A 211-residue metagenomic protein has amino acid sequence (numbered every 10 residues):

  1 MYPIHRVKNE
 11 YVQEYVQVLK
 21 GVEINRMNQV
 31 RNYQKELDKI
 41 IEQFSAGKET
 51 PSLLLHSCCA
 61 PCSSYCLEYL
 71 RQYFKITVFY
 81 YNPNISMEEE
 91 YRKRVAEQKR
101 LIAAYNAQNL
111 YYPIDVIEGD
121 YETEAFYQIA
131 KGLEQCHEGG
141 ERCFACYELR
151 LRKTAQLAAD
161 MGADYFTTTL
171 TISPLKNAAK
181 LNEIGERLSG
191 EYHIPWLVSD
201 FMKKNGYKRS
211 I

Functional and structural regions predicted by a protein language model:
Y2, G21-Y65, Y73-I211: Nucleotide-activated chemistry modules centered on ATP-dependent adenylation/adenylyltransferase
R6, E10-V12, V16: Short hydrophobic alpha-helical segments enriched in small aliphatic residues
L70: Aromatic pocket-lining residues of Rossmann-like dinucleotide-binding sites
